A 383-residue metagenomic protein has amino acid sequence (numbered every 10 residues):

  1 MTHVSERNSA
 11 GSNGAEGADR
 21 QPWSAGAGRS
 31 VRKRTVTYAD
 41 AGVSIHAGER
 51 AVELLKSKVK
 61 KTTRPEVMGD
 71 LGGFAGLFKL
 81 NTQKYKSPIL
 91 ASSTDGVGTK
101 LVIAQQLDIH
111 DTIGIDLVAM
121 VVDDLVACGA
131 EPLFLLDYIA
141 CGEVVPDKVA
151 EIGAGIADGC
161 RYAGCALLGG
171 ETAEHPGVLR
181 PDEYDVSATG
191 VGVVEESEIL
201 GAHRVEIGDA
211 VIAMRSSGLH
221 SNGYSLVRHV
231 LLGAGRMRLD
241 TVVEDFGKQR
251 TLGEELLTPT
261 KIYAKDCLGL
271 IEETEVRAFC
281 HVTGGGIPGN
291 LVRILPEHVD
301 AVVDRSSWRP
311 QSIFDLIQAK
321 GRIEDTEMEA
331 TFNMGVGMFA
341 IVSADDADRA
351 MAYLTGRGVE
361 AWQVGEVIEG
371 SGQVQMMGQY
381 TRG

Functional and structural regions predicted by a protein language model:
H3, W23-E66: N-terminal amphipathic/basic leader segments beginning at the initiator methionine
H3-E6, E16-D19, K33-D40, K148-A166 (+4 more regions): Glycine-/charge-enriched secondary-structure boundary and capping motifs
R7-R29: N-terminal intrinsically disordered, low-complexity tails
S44, D95, G208, H281 (+1 more regions): Residue-level signature of catalytic and energy-coupling elements of molecular machines, predominantly ATP/GTP-dependent
L54-S217: Glycine-rich phosphate/pyrophosphate-binding loop regions near the starts of catalytic domains
L55, L77, V121-V122, V227-V230 (+4 more regions): Buried hydrophobic packing segments
K84-Y85, V97-K100, E195-E198, L219-S221 (+4 more regions): Short, acidic Gly/Pro/Ser/Thr-rich loop/turn segments
T94, D185, E198-K248, L252: Short, acidic (Asp/Glu-rich) active-site segment that either coordinates a divalent metal cofactor
